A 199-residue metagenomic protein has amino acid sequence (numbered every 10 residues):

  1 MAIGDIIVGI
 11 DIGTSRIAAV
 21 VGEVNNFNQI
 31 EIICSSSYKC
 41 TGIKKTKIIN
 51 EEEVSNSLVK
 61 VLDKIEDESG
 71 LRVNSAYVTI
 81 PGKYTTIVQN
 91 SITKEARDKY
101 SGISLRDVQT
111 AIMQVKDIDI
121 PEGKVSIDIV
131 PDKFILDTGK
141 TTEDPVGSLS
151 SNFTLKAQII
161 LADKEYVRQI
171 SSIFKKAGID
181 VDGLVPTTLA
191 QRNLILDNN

Functional and structural regions predicted by a protein language model:
M1-T14, V20-A76, I80-N199: Nucleotide/phosphate-binding catalytic cleft detector across ATP-hydrolyzing and phosphate-transferring enzymes
